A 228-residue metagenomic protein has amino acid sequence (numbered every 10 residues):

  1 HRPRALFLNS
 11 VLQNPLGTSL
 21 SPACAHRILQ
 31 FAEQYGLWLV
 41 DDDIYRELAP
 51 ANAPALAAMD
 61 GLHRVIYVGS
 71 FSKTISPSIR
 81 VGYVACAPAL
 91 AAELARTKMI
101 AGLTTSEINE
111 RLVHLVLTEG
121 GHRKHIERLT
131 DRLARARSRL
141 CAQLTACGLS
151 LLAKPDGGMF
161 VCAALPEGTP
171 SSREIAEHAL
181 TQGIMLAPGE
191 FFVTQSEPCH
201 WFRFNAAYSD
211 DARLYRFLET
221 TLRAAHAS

Functional and structural regions predicted by a protein language model:
H1-A49: Active-site phosphate-binding strand-loop segment of PLP-dependent enzymes
Q34-Y35, H63, Q182: Helix C-cap/helix->beta junction micro-motif
A58-E93, T105-I108: Active-site PLP attachment segment
A89-E93, R111-R128, Q143-T145: Amphipathic alpha-helix from the class-I
T130-C141, L151-A164: Conserved glycine-rich beta-strand-loop-beta hairpin in the small C-terminal domain of fold type I
A164-F202: Conserved C-terminal alpha-helix-loop-beta "cap" of PLP-dependent enzymes that closes/shapes the active-site mouth
T181-Q182, V193-S228: PLP-dependent enzyme catalytic core of the Aspartate aminotransferase-like
